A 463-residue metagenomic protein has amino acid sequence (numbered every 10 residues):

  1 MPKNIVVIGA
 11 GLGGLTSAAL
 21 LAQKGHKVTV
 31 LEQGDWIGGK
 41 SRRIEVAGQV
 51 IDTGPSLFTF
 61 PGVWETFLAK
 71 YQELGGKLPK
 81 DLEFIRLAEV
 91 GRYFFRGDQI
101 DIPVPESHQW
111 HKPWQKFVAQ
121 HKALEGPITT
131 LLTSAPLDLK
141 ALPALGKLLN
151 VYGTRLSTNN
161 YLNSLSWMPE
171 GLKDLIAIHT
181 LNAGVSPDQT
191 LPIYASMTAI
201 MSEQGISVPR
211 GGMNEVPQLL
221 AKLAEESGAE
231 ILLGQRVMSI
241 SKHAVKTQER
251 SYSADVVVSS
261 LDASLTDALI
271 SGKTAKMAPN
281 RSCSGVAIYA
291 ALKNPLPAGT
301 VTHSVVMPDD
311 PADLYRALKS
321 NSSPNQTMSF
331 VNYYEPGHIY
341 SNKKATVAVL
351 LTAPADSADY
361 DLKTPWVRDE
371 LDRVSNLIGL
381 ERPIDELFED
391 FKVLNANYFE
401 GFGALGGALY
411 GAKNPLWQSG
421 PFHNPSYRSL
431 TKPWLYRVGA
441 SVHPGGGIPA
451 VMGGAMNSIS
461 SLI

Functional and structural regions predicted by a protein language model:
K3-A123: N-terminal glycine-rich phosphate/pyrophosphate-binding loop and immediately adjacent elements
P55, A440-L462: A conserved FAD-binding loop/helix module that cradles the flavin
E83-I85, E230-G234, Y436: General small-molecule cofactor/ligand-binding pocket signal
F94-Q189: Rossmann-like flavin
G171-A183, L380-P444: A glycine-rich dinucleotide-binding beta-alpha-beta segment and adjacent secondary-structure elements that constitute
S196-S239: Helical element adjacent to the flavin cofactor pocket in flavoenzyme catalytic cores
M238-N342: Mid-domain catalytic core of redox enzymes that form a hydrophobic substrate pocket/lid adjacent to a catalytic redox
P295-N397: C-terminal segments that line or cap access tunnels to active or ligand-binding sites in enzymes and enzyme-associated
